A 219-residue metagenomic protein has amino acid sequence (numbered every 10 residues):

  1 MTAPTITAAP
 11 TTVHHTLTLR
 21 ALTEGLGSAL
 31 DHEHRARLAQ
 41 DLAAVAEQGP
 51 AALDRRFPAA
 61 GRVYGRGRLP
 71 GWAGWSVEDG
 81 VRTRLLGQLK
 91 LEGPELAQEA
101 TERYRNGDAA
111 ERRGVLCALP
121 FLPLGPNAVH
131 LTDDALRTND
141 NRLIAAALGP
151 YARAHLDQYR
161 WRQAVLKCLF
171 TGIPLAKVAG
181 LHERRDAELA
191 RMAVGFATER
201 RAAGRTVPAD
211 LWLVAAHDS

Functional and structural regions predicted by a protein language model:
M1-L91, R160-S219: N-terminal alpha-helical scaffold/docking segments in eukaryotic complex subunits
V81-V194: Eukaryote-skewed repeat-based solenoidal scaffolds used as protein-protein interaction platforms, primarily
